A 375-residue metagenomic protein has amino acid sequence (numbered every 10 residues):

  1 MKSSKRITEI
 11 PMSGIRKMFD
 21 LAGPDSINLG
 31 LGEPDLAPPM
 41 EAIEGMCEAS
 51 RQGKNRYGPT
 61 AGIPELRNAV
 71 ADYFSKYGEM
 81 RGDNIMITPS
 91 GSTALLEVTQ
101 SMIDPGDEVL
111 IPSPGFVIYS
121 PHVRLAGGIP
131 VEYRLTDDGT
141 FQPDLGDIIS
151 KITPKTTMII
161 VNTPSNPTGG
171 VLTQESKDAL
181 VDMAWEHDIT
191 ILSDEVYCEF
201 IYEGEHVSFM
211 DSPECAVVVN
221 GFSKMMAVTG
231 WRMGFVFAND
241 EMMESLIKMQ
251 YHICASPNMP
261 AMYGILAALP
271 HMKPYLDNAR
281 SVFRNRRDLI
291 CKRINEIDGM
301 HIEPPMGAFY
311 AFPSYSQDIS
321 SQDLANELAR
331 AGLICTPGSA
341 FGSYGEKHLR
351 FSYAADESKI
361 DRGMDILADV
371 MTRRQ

Functional and structural regions predicted by a protein language model:
S4-S90, E97, P270-H271, R373-Q375: N-terminal small-domain helix-loop-helix segment of the aminotransferase-like
D25, A126, E186-H187, I297 (+2 more regions): Helix C-cap/helix->beta junction micro-motif
D72, I149-S150, D318-I319, R330-T336 (+1 more regions): PLP-dependent enzyme catalytic core of the Aspartate aminotransferase-like
N84, S101-V123: Conserved PLP-anchoring active-site segment centered on the Schiff-base-forming lysine
L125-V131: A short helix-loop-beta submotif of the ANL/AMP-binding
V131, D137-E203: Active-site phosphate-binding strand-loop segment of PLP-dependent enzymes
E214-R284, C291-R293, M371: Conserved core segment of the aminotransferase class I/II
L266, V282-C291, I302-S314, G345: Conserved glycine-rich beta-strand-loop-beta hairpin in the small C-terminal domain of fold type I
